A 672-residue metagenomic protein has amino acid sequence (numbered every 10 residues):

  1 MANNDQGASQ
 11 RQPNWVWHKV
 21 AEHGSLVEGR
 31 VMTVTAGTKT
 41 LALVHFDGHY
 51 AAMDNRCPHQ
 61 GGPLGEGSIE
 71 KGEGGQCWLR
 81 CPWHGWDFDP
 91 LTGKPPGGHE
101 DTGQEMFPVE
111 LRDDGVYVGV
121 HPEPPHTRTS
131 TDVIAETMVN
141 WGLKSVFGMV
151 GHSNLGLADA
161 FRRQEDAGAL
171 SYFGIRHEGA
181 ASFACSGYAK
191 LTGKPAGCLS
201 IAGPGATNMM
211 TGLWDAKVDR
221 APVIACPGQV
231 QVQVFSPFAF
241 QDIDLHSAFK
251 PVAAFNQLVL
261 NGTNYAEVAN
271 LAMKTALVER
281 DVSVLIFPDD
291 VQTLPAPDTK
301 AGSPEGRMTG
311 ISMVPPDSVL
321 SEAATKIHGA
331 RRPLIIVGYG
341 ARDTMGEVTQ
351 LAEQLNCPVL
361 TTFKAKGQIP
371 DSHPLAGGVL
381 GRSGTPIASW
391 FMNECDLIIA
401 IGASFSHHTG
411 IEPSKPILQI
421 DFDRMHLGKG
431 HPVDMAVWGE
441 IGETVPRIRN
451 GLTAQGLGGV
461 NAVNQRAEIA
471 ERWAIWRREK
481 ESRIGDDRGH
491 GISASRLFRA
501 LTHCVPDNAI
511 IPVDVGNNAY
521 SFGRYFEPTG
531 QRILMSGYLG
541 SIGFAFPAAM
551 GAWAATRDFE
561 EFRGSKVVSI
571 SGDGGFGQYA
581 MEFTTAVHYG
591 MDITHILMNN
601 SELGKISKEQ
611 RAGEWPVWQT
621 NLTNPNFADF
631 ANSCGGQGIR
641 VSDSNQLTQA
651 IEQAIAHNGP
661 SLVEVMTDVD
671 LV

Functional and structural regions predicted by a protein language model:
Q6, H23-P125: Rieske [2Fe-2S] iron-sulfur-binding domain
V16-H23: Short amphipathic
W86, Y339-G340, A403-S404, G572-G575: Active-site metal-binding loops of divalent metal-dependent hydrolases
H126-G458, C504-D507, F559-E560, G564 (+3 more regions): N-terminal alpha/beta PP-like core and its mobile active-site loop of ThDP/TPP-dependent enzymes
T131-I134, V139, G156-F161, E471-E560: Active-site diphosphate/adenylate-binding microenvironment
H177, P237-F238, T309-E322, G381-G384 (+5 more regions): A general structural motif
F235-Q241, G428-W438, G442-I448, S521-V672: Thiamine diphosphate
T263, I286-F287, D298-K300, G310 (+4 more regions): Phosphate/pyrophosphate-binding active-site segments
